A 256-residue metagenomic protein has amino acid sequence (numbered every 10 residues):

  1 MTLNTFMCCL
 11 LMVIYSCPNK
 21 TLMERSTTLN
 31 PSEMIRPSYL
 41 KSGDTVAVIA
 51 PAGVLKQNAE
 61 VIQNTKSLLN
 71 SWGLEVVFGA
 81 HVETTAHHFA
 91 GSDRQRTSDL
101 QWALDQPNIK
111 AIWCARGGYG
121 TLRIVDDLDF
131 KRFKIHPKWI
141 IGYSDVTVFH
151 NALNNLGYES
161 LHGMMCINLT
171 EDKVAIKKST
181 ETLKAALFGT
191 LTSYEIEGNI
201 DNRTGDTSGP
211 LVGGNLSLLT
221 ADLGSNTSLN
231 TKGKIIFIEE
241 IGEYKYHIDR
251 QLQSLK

Functional and structural regions predicted by a protein language model:
M1-L29: Bacterial Sec-dependent N-terminal signal peptides
L22-N108: ATP/NTP phosphate-donor binding region
S42, A59, Q63, A90 (+5 more regions): Electropositive phosphate-/nucleotide-binding environments in soluble metabolic enzymes
V54, R116-Y119, E243: Short glycine-rich anion-binding loops that position phosphate/pyrophosphate groups of nucleotides and phosphorylated
Q63-S67, D129, L252-K256: Short, solvent-exposed amphipathic alpha-helical segments in soluble enzyme and RNA/protein-processing domains
V76, W113, I141, I235-F237: Structural motif
F89-P210: Active-site histidine-anchored catalytic micro-motif
T180-L252, K256: ATP/pyrophosphate-binding catalytic subdomain of soluble kinases
